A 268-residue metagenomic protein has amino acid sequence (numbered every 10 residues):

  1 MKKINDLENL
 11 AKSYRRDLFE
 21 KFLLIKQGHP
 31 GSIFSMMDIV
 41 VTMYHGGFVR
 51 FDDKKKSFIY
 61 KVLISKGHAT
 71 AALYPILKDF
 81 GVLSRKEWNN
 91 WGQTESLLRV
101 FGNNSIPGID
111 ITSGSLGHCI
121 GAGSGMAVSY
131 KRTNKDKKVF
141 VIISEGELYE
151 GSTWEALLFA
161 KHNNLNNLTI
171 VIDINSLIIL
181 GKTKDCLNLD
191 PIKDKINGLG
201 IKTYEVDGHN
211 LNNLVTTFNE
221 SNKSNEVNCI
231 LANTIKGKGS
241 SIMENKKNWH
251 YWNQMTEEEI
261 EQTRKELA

Functional and structural regions predicted by a protein language model:
M1-Y14: N-terminal hydrophobic or amphipathic helices/low-complexity stretches enriched in small/hydrophobic/Pro/Gly
A11-Q27, D173-N175: N-terminal capping segment at the start of a domain
L18-K21, I33-H162: Cofactor-binding active-site loop characterized by glycine-rich and histidine/acidic residues
Y60-V62, K137-V141, L168, S224-T234: Generic beta-sheet signal
A71, L148-Y149, L177-I178, K236-S240: Short, active-site-adjacent cap segments at secondary-structure transitions
Y74-I76, S152-W154, L180-K184, S240-N245: Short acidic, glycine/serine/threonine-rich loops at helix termini
G108, T112-N222: Thiamine diphosphate
L211, T216-A268: Glycine/aspartate-rich loop-and-adjacent alpha/beta segment that forms the canonical ThDP
